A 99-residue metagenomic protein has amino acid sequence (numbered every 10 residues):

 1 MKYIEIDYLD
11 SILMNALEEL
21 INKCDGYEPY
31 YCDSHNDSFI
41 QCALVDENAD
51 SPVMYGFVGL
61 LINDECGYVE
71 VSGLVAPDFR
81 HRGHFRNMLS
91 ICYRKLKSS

Functional and structural regions predicted by a protein language model:
M1-Y30: Short amphipathic alpha-helix that is part of the acyltransferase structural core
Y8, P29-S99: Conserved donor-binding loop and adjoining core beta-sheet/short helix segment in diverse acyl/aminoacyl transferases
